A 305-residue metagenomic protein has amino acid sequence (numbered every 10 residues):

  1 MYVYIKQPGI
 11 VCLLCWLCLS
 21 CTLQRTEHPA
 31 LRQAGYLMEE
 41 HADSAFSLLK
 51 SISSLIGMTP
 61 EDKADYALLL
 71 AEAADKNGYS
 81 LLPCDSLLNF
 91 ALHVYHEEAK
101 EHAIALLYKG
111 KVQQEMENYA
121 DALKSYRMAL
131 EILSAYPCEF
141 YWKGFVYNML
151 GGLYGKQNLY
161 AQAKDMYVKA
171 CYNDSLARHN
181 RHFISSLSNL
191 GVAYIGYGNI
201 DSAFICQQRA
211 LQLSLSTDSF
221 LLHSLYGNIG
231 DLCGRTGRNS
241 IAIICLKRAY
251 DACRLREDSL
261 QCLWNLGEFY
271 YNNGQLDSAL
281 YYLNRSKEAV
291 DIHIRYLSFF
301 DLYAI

Functional and structural regions predicted by a protein language model:
M1-I10: Bacterial N-terminal signal peptides that target proteins for export
G9-C18: Bacterial N-terminal signal peptides
C21-I305: A "functional boundary" signal
